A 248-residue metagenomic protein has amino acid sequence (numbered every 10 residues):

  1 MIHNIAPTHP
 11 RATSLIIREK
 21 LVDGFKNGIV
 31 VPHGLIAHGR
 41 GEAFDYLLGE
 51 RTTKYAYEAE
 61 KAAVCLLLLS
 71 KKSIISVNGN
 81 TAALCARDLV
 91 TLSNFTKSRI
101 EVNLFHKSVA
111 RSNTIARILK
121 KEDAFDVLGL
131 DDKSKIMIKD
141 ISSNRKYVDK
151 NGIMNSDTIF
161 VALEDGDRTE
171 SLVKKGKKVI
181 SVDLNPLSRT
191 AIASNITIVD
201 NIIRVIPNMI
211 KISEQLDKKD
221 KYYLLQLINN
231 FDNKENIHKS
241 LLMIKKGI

Functional and structural regions predicted by a protein language model:
P7-A62, R111-I118: Short, compositionally biased "basic patch" segments
A59-S73, V90-T96: Glycine-rich phosphate/diphosphate-binding loops that line cofactor/substrate pockets in enzymes
K71-N78, R99-L104: Short glycine-rich or small-residue beta-strand-to-loop segments that form or flank ligand, phosphate, metal/Fe-S
N78-R87, H106-A110, D165-R168: Gly/Ser/Thr-rich loops at beta-strand to alpha-helix junctions that form or flank small-molecule/cofactor-binding
T91-R145: Long, charge-dense
S134-M154, F160-D167: Active-site glycine-rich loop that binds ribose-phosphate moieties when present
G166-L187: A short, gly/pro- and small-residue-rich
R189-I248: C-terminal functional extensions of proteins
